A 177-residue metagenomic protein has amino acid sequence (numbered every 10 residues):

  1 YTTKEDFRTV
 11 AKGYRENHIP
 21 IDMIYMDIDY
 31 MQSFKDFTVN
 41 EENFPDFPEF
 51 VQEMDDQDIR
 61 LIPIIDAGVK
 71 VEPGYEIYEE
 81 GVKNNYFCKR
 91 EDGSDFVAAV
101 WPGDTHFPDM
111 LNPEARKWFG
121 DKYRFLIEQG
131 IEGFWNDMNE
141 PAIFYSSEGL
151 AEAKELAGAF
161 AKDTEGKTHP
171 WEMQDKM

Functional and structural regions predicted by a protein language model:
Y1-M177: Catalytic-domain carbohydrate-binding cleft regions of carbohydrate-active enzymes
